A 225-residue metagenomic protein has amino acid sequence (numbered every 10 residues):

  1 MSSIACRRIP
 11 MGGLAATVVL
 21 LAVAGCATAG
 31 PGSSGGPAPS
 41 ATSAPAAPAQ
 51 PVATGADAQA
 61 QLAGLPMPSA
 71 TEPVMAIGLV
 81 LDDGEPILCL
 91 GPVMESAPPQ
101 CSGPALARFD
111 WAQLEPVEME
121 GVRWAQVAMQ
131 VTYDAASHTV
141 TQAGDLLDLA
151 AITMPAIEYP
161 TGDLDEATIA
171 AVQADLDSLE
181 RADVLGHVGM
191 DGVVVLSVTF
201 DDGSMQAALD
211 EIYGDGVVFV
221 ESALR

Functional and structural regions predicted by a protein language model:
M1-A24: Sec-dependent bacterial lipoprotein signal peptides
S3-R8, C26-R225: OB-fold and OB-like single-stranded nucleic-acid-recognition modules and their adjacent interaction interfaces
